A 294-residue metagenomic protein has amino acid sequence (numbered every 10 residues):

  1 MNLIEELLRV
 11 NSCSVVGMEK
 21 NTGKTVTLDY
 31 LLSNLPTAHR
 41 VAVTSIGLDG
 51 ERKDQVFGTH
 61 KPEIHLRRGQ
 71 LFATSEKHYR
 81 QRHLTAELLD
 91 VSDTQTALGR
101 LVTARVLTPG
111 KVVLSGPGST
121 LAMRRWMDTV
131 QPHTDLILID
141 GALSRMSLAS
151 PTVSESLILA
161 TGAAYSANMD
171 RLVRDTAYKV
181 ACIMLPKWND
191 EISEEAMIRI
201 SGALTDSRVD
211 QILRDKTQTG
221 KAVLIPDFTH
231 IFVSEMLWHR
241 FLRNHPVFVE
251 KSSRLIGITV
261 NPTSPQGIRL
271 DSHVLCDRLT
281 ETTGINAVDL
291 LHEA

Functional and structural regions predicted by a protein language model:
M1-N11, N34-H39, S272-A294: N-terminal charge/polar-biased segments
N2-D49: Walker A (P-loop) phosphate-binding motif
E5-R9, K20, P36, A104-L107 (+3 more regions): Solvent-exposed alpha-helices and their adjacent loops that cap or buttress functional pockets in soluble metabolic
M18, I46-D49, A142-L143, G162 (+2 more regions): Short, ordered loop/turn segments at secondary-structure junctions
L31-R105, E281: N-terminal phosphate/diphosphate-binding loop that engages ATP/GTP or pyrophosphate donors across diverse enzyme folds
V41-I46, S115, I137-G141, L159 (+1 more regions): General beta-strand structural signal in soluble alpha/beta enzymes
D90-M146: Phosphate-binding/switch loop-helix module in NTP-utilizing enzymes
M123-L136, G141-T282: Conserved catalytic-core segment of NTP-binding enzymes
